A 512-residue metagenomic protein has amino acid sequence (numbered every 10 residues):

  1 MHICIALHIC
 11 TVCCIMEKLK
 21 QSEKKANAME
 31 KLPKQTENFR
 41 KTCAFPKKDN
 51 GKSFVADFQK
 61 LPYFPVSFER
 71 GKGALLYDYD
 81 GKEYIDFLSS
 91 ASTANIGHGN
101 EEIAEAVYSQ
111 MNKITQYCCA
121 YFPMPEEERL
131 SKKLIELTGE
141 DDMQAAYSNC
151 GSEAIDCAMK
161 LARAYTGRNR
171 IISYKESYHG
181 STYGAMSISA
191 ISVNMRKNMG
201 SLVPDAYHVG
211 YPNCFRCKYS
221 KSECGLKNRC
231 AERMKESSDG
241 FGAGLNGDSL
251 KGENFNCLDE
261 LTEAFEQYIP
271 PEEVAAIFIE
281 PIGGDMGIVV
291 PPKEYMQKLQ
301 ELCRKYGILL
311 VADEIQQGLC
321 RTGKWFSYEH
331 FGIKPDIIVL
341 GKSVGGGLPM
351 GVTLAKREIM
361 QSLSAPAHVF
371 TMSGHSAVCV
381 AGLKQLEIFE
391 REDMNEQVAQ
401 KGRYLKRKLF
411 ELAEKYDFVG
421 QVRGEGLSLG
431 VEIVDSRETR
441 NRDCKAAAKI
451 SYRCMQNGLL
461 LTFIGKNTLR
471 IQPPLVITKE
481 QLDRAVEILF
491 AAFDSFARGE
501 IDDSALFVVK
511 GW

Functional and structural regions predicted by a protein language model:
M1, L19-S22, L245, L250: Intrinsically disordered, low-complexity proline-rich tandem-repeat tracts
M1-H2, M16, M29, M195: Accessible peptide chain termini
H2-I3, H8-K18: Short, positively charged and aromatic/hydrophobic N-terminal segments
I3, E23-K25, N228, G240: Short, intrinsically disordered, low-complexity terminal segments
I9, K24-K25, K160-R163: Extended rod-forming repeat segments used as scaffolds/tethers
V12, K24-A26, E37: Intrinsic disorder/low-complexity segments in short proteins, especially the signal peptide and propeptide regions
K18, K24-K25, K31: Polybasic, lysine-rich low-complexity intrinsically disordered segments
E30-W512: Conserved N-terminal phosphate-binding loop of PLP-dependent enzymes in the Aspartate aminotransferase
